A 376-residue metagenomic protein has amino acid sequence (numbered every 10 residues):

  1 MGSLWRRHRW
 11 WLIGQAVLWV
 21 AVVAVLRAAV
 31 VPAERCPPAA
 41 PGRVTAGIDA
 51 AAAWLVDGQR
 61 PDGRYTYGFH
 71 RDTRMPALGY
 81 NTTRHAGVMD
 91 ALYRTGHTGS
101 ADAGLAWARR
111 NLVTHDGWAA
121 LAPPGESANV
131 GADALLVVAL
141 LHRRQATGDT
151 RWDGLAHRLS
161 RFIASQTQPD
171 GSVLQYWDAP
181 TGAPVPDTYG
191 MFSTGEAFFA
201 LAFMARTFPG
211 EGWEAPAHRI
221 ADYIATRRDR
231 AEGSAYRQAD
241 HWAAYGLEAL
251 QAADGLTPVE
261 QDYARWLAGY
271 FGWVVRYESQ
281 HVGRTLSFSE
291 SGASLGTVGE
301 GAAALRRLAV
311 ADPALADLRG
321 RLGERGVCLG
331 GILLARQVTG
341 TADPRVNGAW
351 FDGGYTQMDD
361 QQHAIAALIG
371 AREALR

Functional and structural regions predicted by a protein language model:
G2-R376: Glycan-recognition and catalytic cores of secretory/periplasmic carbohydrate-active enzymes
